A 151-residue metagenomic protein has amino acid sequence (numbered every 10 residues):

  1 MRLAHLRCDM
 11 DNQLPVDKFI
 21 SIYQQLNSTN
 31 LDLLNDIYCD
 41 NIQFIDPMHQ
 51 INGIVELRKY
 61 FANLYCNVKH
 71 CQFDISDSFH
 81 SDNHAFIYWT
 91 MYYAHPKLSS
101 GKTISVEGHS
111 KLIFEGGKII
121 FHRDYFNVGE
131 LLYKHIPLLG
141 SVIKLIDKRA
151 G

Functional and structural regions predicted by a protein language model:
R2-D36, R149-A150: Short, low-complexity N-terminal intrinsically disordered segments enriched in polar/charged residues
A4-H5, I20-Q24, P47, D74-I75 (+1 more regions): Short, charged low-complexity linear motifs
C8, N67, C71-Q72, F79-G151: A beta-strand edge to alpha-helix "cap/lid" segment located at domain peripheries
N12-P15, L34, R58, I104-S110: A generic structural signal for ordered secondary structure
V16, D32-N35, C39-N83: A solvent-exposed, acidic/Ser-Thr-rich amphipathic alpha-helical stretch
K18, L33, E56, L131 (+1 more regions): Exposed alpha-helical structural elements
